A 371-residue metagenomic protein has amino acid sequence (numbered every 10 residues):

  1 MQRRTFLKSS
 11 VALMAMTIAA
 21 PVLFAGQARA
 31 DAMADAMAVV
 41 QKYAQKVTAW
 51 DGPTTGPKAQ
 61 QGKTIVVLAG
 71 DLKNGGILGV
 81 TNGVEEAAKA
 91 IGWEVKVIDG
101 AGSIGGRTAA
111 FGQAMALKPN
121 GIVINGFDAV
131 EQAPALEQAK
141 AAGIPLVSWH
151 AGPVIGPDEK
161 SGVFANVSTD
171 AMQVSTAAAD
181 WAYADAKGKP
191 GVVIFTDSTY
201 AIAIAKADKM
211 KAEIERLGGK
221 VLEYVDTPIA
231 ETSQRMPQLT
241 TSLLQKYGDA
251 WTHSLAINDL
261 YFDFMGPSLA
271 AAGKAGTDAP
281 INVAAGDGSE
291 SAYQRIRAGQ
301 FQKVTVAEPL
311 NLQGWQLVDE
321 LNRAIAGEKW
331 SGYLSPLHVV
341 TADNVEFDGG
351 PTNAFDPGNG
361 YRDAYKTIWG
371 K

Functional and structural regions predicted by a protein language model:
M1-M14: N-terminal secretory signal peptides and thylakoid transit peptides that target proteins across membranes
L23-A30: Sec/Tat signal peptide C-region and signal peptidase I cleavage site
D31-K63, P309, Q313-K371: Hinge/cleft segment of the Venus flytrap/periplasmic-binding protein
M33-G83, A87, I91, K96-A109 (+5 more regions): Extracytoplasmic "Venus flytrap"
I65-N74, V84-E86, Q173-D226, L317 (+2 more regions): An alpha-beta-alpha
K96-G106, Y224-R235: Short beta->alpha junction loops
I124-A141, M210, I229-R295: Hydrophobic alpha-helical
V130, P134-Q173, S289-Q302: Flexible loop/hinge segments that line or gate small-molecule binding clefts
